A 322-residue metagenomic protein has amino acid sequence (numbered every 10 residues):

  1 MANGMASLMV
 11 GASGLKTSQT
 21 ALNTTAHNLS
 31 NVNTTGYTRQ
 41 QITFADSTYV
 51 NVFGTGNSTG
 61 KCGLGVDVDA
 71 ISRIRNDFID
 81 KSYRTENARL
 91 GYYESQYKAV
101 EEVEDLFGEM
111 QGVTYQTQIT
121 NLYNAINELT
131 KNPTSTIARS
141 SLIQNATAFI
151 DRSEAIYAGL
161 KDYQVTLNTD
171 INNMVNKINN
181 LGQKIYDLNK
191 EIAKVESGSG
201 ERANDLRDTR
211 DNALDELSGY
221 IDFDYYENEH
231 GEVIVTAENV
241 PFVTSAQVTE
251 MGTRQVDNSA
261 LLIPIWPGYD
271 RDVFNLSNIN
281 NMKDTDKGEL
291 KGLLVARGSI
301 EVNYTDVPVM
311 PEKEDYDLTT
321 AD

Functional and structural regions predicted by a protein language model:
M1-D322: Structural signature of extracellular appendage/secretion-system components
